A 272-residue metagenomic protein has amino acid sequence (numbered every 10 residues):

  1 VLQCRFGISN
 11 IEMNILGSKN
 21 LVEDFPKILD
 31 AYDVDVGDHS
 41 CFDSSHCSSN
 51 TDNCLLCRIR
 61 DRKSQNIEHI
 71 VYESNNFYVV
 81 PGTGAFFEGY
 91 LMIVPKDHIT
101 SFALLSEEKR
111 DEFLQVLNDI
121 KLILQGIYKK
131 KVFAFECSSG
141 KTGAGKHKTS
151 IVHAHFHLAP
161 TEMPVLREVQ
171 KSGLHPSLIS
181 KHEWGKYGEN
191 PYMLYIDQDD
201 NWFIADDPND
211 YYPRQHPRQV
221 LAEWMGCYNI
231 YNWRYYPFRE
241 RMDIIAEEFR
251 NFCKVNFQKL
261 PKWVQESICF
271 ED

Functional and structural regions predicted by a protein language model:
L2, G7, M13-D272: HIT superfamily nucleotide-processing domains
